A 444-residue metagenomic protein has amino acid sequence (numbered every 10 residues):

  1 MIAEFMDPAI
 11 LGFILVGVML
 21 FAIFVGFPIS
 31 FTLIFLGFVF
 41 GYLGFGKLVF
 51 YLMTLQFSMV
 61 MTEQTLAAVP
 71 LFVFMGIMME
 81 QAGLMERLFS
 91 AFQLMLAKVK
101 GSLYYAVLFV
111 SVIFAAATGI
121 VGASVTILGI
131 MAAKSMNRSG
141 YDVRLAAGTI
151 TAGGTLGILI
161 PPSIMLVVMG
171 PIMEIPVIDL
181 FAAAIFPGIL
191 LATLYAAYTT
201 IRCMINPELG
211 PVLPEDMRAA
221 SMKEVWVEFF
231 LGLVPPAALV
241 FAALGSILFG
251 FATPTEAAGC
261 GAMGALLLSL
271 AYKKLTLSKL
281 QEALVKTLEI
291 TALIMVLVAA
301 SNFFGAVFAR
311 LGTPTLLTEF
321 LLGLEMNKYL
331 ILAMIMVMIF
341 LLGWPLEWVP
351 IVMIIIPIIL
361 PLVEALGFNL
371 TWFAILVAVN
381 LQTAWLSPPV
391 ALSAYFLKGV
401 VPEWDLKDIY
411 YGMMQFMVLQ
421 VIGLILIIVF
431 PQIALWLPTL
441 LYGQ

Functional and structural regions predicted by a protein language model:
I2-V69, S90-A91, K223-L248, T255-V296 (+1 more regions): Hydrophobic transmembrane alpha-helices of multi-pass solute/ion transporters
E4, I172, D179-I290, Y395-Q415 (+2 more regions): Long, contiguous bundles of hydrophobic transmembrane helices that form the permeation core of multi-pass
M6-G12, M61-A67, L94-A106, G122 (+5 more regions): Membrane-interfacial loop-to-helix junctions in multi-pass transporters
F13-F24, F35-Y42, P70, F74-M78 (+11 more regions): Generic alpha-helical transmembrane segments of integral inner-membrane proteins, especially permease/transport modules
M19-I29, G76-E80, V110-G122, I150-I158 (+4 more regions): Transmembrane alpha-helix interface/packing and boundary motifs in multi-pass membrane proteins, characterized by
F40, I127-S139, M169-A182, L311 (+4 more regions): Membrane-interfacial helix-loop connectors
L55-M59, R87-K98, I127-R138, A147 (+11 more regions): Short amphipathic alpha-helical coupling elements at transmembrane boundaries
Q93-V168, W348-V377: Hydrophobic transmembrane alpha-helices that form the pore/transport pathway of multi-pass ion and small-solute
